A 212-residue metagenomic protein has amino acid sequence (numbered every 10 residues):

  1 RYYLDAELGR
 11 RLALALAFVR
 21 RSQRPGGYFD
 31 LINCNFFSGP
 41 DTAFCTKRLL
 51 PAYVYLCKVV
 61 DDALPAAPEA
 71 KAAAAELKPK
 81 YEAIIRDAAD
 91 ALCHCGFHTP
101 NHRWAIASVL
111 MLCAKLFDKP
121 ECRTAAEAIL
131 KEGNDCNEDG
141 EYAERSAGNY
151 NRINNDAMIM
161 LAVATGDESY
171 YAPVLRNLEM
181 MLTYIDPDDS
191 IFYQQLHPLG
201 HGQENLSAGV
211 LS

Functional and structural regions predicted by a protein language model:
R1-F117, R123-E127: Extended ligand-binding groove/face enriched in aromatic
P79-S212: Extracellular polysaccharide-recognition and catalytic grooves
